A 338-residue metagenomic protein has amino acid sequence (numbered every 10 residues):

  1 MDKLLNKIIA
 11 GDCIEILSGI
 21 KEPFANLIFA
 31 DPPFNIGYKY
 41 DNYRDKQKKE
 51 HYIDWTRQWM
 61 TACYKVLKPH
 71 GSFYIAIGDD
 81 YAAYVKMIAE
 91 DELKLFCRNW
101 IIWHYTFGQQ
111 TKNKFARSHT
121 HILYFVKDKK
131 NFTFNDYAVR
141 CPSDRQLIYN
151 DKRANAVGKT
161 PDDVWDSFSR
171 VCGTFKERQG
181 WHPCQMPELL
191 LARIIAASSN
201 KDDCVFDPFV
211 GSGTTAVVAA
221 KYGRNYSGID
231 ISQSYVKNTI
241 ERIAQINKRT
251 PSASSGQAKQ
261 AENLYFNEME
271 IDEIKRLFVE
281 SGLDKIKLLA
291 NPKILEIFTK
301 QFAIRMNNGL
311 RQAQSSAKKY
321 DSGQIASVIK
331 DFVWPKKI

Functional and structural regions predicted by a protein language model:
D2-I229, S234-V236: Core catalytic lobe of class I
D2-L17, Q245-E262: S-adenosyl-L-methionine
T239: Conserved SAM-binding loop
A253-G256, L310-A317: Short Gly/Ser/Thr- and charged-rich N-terminal loops/segments that act as flexible capping/hinge elements
Y265-L289: Positively charged, polyanion-binding regions of nucleic-acid-associated proteins
A290-M306: DNA-recognition alpha helix
S327-I338: Short, basic alpha-helical nucleic acid-contact segments in DNA-binding proteins and DNA transaction factors
